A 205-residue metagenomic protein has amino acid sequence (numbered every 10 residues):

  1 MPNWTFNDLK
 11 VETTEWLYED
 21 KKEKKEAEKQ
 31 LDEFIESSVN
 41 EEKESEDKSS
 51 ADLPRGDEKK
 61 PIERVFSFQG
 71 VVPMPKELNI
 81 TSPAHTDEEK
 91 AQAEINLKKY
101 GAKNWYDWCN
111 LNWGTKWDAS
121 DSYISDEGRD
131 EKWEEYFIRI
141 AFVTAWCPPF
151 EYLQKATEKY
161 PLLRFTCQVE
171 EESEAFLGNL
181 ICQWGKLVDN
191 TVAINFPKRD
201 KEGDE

Functional and structural regions predicted by a protein language model:
M1-E205: Intrinsic low-complexity, intrinsically disordered or marginally ordered coil/linker segments
